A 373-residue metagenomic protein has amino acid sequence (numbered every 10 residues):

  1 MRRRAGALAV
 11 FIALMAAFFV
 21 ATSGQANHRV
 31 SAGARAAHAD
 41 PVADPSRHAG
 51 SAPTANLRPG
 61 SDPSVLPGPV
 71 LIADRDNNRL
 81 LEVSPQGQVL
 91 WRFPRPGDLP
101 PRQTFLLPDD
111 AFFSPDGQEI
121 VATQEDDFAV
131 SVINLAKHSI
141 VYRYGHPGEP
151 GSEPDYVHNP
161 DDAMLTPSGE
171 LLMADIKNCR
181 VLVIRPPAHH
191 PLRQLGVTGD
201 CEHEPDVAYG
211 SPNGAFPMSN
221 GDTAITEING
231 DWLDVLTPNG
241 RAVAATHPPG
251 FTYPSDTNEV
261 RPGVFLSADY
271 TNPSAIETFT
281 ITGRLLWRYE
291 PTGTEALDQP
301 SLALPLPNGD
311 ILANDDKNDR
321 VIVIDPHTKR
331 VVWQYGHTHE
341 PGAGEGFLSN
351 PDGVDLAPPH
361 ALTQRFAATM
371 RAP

Functional and structural regions predicted by a protein language model:
R3-A7, F11, A17-P373: Histidine-/acidic-rich catalytic cores in large beta-rich domains
